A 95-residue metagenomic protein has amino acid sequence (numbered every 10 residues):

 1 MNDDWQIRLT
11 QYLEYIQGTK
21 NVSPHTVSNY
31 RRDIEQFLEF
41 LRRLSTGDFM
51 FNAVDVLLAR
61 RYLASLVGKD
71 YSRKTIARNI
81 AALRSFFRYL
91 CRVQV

Functional and structural regions predicted by a protein language model:
M1-I7: A detector for short, charged/polar N-terminal pre-domain segments
T10-H25, R31-V95: N-terminal core-binding DNA-recognition domain of tyrosine recombinases/integrases
